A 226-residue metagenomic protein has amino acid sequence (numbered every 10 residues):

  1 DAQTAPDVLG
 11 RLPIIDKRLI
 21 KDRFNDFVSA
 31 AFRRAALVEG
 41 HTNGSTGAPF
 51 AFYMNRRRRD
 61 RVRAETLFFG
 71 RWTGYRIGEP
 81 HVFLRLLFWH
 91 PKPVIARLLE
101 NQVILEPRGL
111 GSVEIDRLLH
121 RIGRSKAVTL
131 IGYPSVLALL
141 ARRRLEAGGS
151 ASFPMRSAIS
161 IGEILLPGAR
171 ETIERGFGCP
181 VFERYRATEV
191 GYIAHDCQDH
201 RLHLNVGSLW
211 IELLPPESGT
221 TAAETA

Functional and structural regions predicted by a protein language model:
D1-H41, G47-E79, L87, R124-I131 (+4 more regions): Nucleotide 5′-phosphate-binding alpha/beta core
D7-P13, F68-R71, W89-I95, V181 (+2 more regions): Intrinsically disordered, low-complexity boundary segments flanking structured domains
D16-D22, F27, P91, S112 (+2 more regions): A broad, structure-centric signal for solvent-exposed, well-ordered loop/edge residues that line or flank functional
T46-R58, L98-G111: Short, charge-rich amphipathic segments
L67-G109, G162: Conserved AMP-binding loop of ANL adenylate-forming enzymes
L99-A226: Active-site glycine/GP-rich loop and adjacent strand/helix microenvironment that borders small-molecule binding pockets
